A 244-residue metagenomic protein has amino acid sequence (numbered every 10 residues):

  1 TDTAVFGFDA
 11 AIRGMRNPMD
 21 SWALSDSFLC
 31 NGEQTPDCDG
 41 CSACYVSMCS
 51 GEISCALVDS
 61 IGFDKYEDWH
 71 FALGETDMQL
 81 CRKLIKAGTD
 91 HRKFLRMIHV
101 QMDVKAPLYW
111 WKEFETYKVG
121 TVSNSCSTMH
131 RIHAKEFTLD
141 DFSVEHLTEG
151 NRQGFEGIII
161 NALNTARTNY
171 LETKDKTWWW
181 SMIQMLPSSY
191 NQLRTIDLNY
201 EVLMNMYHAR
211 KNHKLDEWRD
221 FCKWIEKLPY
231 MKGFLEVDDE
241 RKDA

Functional and structural regions predicted by a protein language model:
T1-A244: Family-specific signature for flavin-dependent thymidylate synthase
